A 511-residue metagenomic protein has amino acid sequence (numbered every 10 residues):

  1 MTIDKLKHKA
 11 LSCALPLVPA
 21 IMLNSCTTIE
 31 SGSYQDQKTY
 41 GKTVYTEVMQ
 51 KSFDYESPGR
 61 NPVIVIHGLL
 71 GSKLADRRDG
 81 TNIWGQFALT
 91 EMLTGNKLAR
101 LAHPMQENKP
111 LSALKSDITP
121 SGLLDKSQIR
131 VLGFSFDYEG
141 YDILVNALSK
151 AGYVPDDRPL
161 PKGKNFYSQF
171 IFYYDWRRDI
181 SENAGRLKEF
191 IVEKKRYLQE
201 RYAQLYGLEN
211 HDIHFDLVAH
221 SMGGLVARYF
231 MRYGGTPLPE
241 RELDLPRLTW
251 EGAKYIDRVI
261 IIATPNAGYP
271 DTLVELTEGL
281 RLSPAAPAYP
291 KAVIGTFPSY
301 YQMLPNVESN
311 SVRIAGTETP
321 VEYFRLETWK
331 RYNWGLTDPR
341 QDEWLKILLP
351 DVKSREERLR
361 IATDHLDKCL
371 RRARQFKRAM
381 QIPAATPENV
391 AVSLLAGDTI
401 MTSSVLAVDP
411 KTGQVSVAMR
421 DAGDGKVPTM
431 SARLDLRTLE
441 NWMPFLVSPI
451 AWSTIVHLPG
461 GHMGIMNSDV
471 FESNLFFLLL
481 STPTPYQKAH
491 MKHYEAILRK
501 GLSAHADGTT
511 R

Functional and structural regions predicted by a protein language model:
T2-A14: Bacterial N-terminal signal peptides that target proteins for export
I3, L93, L345-L349, M443: Short, aromatic- and cysteine-enriched interfacial helices/patches that mediate contacts at lipid membranes
C13, N61, A391-V392: Short, surface-exposed beta-edge/turn micro-motifs
A14-N24: Bacterial N-terminal signal peptides
C26-V218, M222-F297, R313-F324, V417-M419 (+3 more regions): N-terminal non-catalytic accessory region
D156-D157, K162-F170, Y174-E182, R186 (+2 more regions): Alpha/beta-hydrolase fold catalytic core
A288, A292-G295, Q302-P305, P410-K411: Short, hydrophobic/aliphatic alpha-helical segments
